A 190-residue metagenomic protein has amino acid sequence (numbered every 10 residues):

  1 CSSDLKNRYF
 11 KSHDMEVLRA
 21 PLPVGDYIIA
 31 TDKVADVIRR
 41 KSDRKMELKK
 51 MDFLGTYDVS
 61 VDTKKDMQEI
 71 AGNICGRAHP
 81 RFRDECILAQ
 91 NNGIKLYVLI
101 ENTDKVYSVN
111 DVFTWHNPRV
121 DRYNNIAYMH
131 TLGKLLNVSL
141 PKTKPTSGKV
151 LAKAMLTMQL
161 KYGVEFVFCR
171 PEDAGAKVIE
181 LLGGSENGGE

Functional and structural regions predicted by a protein language model:
F10-S12: Short, solvent-exposed amphipathic alpha-helical segments in soluble enzyme and RNA/protein-processing domains
E16-P21, I28-E190: Extended, alpha-helix-rich binding/interface surfaces that flank or overlap catalytic cores and mediate recognition
